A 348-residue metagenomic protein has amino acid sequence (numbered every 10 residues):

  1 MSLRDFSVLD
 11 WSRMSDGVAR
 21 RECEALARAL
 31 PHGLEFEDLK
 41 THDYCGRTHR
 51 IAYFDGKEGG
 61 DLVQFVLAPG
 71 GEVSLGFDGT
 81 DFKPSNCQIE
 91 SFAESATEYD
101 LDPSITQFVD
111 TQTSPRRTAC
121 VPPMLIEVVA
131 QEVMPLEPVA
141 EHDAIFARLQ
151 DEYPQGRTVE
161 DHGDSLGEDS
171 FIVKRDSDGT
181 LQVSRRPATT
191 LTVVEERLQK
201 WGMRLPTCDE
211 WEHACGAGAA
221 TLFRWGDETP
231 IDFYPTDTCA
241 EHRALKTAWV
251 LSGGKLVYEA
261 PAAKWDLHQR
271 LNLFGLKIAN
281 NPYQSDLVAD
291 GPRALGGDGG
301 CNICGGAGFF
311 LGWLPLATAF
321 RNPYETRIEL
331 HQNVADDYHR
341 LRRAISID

Functional and structural regions predicted by a protein language model:
M1-D16, V109, E132-V133, E160-L166 (+3 more regions): Disulfide-stabilized, aromatic/cysteine-rich ligand-recognition loop
M1-I51: Charged, compositionally biased non-catalytic regions
F36-Q107: Extended, Lys/Arg-enriched charged tracts that mediate electrostatic binding to polyanionic substrates
D61, E94-A219, F274-G275: Short aromatic-cysteine micro-motif
L62-F65, G70, R116, V121-P123 (+3 more regions): Extracellular structured ligand-interaction cores
A68, V173, T180, S184-F309: Functional-site microenvironments in short loops/helix caps that host divalent-cation chemistry
D78-G79, E137-A140, G226, G297: Short, solvent-exposed loop/turn and secondary-structure capping segments
A130, V288-G291, I347: Short beta-strand segments enriched in hydrophobic/aromatic residues within well-folded beta-rich domains
